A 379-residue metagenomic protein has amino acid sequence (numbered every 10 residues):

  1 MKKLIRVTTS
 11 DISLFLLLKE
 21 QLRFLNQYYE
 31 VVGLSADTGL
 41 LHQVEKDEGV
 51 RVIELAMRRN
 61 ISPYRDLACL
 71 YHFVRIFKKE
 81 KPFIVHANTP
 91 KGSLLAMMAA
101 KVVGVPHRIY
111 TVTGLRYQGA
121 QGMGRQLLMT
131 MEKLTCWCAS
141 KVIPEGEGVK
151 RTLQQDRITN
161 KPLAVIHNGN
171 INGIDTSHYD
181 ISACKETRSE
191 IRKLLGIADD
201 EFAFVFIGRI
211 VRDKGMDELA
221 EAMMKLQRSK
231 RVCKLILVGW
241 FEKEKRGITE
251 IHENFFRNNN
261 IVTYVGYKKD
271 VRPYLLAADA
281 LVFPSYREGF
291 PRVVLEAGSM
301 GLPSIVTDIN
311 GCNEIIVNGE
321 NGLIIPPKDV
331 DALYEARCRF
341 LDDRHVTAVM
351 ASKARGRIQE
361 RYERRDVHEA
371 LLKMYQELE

Functional and structural regions predicted by a protein language model:
I5-R65, K150-D156, P162-V165, K243: N-terminal strand-loop element at the rim of the active site of nucleotide-sugar-dependent glycosyltransferases
F15-E20, F202-K225, D331: A conserved mid-protein helix/loop that constitutes part of the nucleotide-sugar donor-binding site
L41-K46, S229, K234-N260, V346: Short, structured helix-loop element that forms part of the nucleotide-activated donor/catalytic region
I53-E54, K133-E186: Donor nucleotide-sugar binding/catalytic pocket of nucleotide-sugar-dependent glycosyltransferases
E190-K193, A332, R339, V346-R361 (+1 more regions): A short, well-ordered alpha-helix in the C-terminal region of glycosyltransferases
Y267, Y286: Aromatic "clamp/platform" in nucleotide-sugar-dependent glycosyltransferases that forms part of the donor/acceptor
V294, P303-V306, I316: Short hydrophobic beta-strand element within catalytic cores of glycosyltransferases and related nucleotide-activated
N318-G319, L323-V330, R339-H345: Conserved acidic donor-binding segment of nucleotide-sugar-dependent glycosyltransferases
